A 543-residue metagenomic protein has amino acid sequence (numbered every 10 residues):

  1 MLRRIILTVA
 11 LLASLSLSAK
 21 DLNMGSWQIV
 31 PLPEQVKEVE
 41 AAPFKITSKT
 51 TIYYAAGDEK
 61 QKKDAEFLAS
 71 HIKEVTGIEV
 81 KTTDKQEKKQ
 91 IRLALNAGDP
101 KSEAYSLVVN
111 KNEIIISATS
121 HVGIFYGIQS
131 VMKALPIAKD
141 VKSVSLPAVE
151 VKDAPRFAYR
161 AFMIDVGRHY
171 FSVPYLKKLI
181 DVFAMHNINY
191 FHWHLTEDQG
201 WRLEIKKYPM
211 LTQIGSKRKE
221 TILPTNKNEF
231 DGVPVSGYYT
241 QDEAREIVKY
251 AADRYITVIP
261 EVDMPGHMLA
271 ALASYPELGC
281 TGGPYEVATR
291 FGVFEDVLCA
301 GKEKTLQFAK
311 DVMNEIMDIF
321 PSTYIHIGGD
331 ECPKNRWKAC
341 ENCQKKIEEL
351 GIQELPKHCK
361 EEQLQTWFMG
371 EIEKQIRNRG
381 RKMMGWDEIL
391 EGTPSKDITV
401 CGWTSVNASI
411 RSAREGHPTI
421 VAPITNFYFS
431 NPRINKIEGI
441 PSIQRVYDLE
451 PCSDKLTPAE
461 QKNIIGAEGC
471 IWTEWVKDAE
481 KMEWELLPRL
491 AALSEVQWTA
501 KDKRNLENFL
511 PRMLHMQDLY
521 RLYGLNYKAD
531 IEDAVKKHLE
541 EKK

Functional and structural regions predicted by a protein language model:
L2-T8: Sec-dependent signal peptide recognition, specifically the positively charged N-region followed immediately by
V9-S18: Hydrophobic h-region of N-terminal signal peptides that target proteins for export in Gram-negative bacteria
K20-F157, K481, Q497-E532, L539: Contiguous, structured surface segment used for ligand recognition
H71, P100-Y324, C340, E371 (+3 more regions): Feature activates predominantly on carbohydrate-active enzymes
E79, N189-Y190, T257, K382 (+2 more regions): Residue-level detector of anion-binding/catalytic polar loops
G167, T196-G200, D263-H267, D330-K334 (+4 more regions): Active-site beta-loop-alpha junctions enriched in small/polar residues
A271-E277, T281, E286-I398, W403-G416: Active-site neighborhood of glycoside hydrolase catalytic domains
M383-I398, T404-K543: Flexible, acidic glycine-rich loops studded with aromatic residues
